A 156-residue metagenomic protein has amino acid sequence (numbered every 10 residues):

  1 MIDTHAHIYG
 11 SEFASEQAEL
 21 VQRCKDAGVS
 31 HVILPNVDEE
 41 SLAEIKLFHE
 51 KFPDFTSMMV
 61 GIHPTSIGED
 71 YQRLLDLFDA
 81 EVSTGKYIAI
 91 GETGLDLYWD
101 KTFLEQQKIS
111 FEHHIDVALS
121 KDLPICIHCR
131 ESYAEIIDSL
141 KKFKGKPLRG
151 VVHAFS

Functional and structural regions predicted by a protein language model:
M1-S156: Mid-domain alpha/beta scaffold segments of enzyme catalytic cores
